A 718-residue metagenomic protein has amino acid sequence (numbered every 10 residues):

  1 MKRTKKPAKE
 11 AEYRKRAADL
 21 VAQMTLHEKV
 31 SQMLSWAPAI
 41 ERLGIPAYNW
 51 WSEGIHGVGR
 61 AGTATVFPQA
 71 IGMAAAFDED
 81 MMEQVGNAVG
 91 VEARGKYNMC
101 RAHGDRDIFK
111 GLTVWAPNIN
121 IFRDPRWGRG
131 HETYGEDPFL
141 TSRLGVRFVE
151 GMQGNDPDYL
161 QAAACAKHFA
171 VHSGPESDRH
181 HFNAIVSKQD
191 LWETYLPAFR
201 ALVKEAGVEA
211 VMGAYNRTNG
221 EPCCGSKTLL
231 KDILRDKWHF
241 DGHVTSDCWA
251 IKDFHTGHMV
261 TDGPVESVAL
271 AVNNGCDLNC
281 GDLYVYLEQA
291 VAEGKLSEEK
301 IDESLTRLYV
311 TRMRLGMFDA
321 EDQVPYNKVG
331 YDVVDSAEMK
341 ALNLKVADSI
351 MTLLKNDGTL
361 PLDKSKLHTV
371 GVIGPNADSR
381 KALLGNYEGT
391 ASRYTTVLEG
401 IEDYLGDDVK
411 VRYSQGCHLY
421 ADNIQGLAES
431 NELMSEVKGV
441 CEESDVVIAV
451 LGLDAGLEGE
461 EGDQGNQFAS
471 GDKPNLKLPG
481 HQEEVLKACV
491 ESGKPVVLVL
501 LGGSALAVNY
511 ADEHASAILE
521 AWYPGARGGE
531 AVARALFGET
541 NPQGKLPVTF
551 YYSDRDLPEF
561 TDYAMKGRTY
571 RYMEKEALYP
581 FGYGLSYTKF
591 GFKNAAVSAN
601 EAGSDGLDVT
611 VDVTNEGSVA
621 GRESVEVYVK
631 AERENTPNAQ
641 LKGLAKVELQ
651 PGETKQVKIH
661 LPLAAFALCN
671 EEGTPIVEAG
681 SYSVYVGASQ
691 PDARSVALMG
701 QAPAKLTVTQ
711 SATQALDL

Functional and structural regions predicted by a protein language model:
M1-A667, E678-V686, Q690, D717-L718: Glycoside hydrolase catalytic-domain context in secreted enzymes
E672-P675, S695: Short proline/glycine-enriched turn/loop segments at secondary-structure junctions
A693-D717: Short beta-strand elements
